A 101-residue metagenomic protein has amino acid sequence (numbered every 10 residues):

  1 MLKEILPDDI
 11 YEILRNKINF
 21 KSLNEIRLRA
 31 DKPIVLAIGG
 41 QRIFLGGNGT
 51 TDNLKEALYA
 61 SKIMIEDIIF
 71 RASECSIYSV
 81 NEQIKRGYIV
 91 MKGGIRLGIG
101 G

Functional and structural regions predicted by a protein language model:
M1-G94: N-terminal accessory targeting/assembly segments
